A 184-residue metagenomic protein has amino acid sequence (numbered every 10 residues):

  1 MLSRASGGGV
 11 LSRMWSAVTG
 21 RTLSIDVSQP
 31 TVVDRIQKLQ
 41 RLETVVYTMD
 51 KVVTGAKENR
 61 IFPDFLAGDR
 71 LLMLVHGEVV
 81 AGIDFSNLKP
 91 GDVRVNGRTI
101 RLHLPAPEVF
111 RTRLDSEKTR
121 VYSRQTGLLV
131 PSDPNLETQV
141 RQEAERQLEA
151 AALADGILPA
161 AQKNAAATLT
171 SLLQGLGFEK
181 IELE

Functional and structural regions predicted by a protein language model:
M1-E184: Domain-level marker for long, solvent-exposed, non-transmembrane regions
